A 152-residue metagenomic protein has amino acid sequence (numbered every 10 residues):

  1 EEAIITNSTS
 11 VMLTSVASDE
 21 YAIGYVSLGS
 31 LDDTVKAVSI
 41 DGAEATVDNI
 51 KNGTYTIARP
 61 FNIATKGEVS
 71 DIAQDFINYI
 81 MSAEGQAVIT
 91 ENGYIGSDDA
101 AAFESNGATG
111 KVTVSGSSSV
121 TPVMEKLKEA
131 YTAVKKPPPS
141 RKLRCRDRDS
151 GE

Functional and structural regions predicted by a protein language model:
E1-G151: Exported/periplasmic ABC-transporter solute-binding proteins
